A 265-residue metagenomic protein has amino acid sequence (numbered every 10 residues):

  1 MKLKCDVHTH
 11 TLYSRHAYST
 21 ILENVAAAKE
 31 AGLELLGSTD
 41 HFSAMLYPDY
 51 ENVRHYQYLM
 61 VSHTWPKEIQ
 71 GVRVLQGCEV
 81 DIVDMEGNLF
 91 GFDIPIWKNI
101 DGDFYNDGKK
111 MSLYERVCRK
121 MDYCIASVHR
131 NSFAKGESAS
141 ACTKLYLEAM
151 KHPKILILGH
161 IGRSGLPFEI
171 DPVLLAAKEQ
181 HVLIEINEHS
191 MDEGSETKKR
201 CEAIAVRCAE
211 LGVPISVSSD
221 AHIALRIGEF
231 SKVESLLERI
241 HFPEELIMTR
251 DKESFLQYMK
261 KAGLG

Functional and structural regions predicted by a protein language model:
M1-T11, I21-L22, A26, T143-I155 (+1 more regions): Charged catalytic cores and adjacent phosphate/nucleic-acid-binding surfaces used for phosphate/nucleic-acid chemistry
H10-Y13, F42-M45, R130-S132, S190-M191: A short, flexible beta-alpha/helix-coil linker loop
T11, T39, Y114: Residue-level signal for threonine
S14-E51: Metal-associated gating/positioning segment near the N- to mid-region
R15-S19, P48-E51, G136-S138, S195-K199 (+1 more regions): Short, solvent-exposed loop/turn segments at secondary-structure boundaries
H41-F42, E79, H189, A221: Short, ordered loop/turn segments at secondary-structure junctions
L46-V182, E238-I240, I247, F255-G265: Extended substrate/RNA-proximal surfaces in nucleic-acid metabolism proteins
